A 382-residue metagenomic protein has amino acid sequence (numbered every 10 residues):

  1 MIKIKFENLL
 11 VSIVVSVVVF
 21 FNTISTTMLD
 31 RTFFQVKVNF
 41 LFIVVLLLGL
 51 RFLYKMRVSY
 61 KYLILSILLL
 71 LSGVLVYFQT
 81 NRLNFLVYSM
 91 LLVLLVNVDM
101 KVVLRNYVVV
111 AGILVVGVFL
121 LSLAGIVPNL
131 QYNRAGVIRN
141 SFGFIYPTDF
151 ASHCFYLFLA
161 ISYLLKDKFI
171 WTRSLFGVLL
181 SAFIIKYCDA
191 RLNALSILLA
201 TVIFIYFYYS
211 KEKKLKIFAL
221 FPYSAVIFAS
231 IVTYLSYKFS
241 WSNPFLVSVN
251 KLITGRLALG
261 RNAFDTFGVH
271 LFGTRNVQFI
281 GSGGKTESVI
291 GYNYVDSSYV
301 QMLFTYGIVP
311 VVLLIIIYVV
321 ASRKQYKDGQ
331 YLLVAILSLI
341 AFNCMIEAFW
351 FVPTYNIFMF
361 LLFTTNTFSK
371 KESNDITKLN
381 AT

Functional and structural regions predicted by a protein language model:
M1, K371-T382: Short, intrinsically disordered terminal tails adjacent to the first/last structured region
I2-S25, K37-N243, G268, S288-E372: Hydrophobic transmembrane helix bundles of membrane-integrated enzymes that assemble and modify cell-envelope
T32-V36: Interfacial loop-to-helix junctions that mark the boundaries of transmembrane helices in multi-pass membrane
V102, Y237-K238, V247, K251 (+1 more regions): Polar/charged alpha-helical tracts
V247-Y306: Long extracytoplasmic/lumenal interhelical loops at the membrane interface of multi-pass membrane proteins
R256-G260, R323-Q325, D375: Charged, low-complexity, helix-prone segments enriched in Lys/Glu/Asp/Gln
